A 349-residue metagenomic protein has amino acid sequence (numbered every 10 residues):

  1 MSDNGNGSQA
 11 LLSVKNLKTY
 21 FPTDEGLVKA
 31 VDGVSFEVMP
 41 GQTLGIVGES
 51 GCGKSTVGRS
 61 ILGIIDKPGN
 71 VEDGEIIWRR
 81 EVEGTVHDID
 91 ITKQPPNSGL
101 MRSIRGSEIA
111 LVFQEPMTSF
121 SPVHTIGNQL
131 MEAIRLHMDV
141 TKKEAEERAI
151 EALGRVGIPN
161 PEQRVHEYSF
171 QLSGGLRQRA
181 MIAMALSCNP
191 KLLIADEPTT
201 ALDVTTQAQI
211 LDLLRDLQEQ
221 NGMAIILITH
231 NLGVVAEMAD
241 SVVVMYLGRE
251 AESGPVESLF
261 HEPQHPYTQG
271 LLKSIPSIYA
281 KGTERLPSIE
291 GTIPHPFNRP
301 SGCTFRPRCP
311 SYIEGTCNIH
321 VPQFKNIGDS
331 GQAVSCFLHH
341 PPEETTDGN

Functional and structural regions predicted by a protein language model:
G5-A10, E83-I89, P255-N349: Charged, flexible cofactor/metal-binding loops and thiol motifs
E49, G63, I194-P198, L202-E284: P-loop NTP-binding/switch modules centered on Walker-like glycine-rich loops
E75-S103, T141: ABC ATPase NBD Q-loop/coupling interface
K143-I158, V165-H166, Q269-K273: ABC ATPase nucleotide-binding domain helical subdomain, centered on the C-loop/LSGGQ "ABC signature"
E167-L172, L176: Conserved ABC ATPase signature
S187-K191: A short, proline-enriched helix->beta-strand linker immediately N-terminal to the Walker B motif in ABC-type P-loop
